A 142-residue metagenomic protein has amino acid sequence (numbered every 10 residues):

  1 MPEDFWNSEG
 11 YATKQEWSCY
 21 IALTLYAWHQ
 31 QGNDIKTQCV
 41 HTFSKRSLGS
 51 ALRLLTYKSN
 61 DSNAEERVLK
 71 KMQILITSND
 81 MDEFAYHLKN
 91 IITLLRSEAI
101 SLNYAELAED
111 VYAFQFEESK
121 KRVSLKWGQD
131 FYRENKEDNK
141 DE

Functional and structural regions predicted by a protein language model:
M1-P2, D80: Residues that cap or delimit alpha-helices
P2-A51: Aromatic- and glycine-enriched beta-alpha-beta binding-site module
F5, F43, F84, F114-F116 (+1 more regions): Phenylalanine-focused residue identity feature
S8, H29, N60, D130 (+1 more regions): Generic signature of intrinsically disordered, low-complexity segments enriched in small/polar residues
K14, Q30, K36, K45 (+7 more regions): Context-gated lysine
T37-Y112: Conserved binding-pocket/active-site segment within a compact domain
I91-E142: Alpha-helical oligomerization segments
